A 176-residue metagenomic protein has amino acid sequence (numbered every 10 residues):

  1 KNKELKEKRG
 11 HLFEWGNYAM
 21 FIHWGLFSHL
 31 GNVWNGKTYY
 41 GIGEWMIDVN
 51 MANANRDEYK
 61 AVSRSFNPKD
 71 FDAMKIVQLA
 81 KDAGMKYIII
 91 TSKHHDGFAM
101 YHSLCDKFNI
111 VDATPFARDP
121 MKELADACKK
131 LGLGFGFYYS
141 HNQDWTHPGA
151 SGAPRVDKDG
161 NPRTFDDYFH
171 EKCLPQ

Functional and structural regions predicted by a protein language model:
K1-Q176: Mature catalytic domains of secreted/periplasmic carbohydrate-active enzymes
